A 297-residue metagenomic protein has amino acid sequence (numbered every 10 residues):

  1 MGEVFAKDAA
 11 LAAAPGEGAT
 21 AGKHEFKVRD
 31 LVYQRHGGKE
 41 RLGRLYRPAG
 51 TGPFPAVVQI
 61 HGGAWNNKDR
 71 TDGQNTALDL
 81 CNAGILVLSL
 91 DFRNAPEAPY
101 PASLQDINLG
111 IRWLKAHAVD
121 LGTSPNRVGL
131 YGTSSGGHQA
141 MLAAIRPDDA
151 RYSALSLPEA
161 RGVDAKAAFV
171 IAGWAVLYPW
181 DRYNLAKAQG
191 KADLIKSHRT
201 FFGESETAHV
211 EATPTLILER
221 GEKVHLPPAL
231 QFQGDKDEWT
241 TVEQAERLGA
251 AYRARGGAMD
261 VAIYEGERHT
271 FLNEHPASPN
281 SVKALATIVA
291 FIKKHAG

Functional and structural regions predicted by a protein language model:
V4-T51: N-terminal cap/lid segment of alpha/beta-hydrolase-fold proteins
G18-A21, E25, I145, D149-L157 (+1 more regions): Mobile cap/lid helix-loop segments that gate and shape the active-site cleft of serine hydrolases
P53-G63: Short beta-strand element of the alpha/beta-hydrolase
D69-S89: Short amphipathic alpha-helix adjacent to the substrate-entry channel of hydrolases
A98-V119, A286-I288: Alpha/beta-hydrolase active-site loop
L109-L185: Primarily recognizes the serine-hydrolase "nucleophile elbow" in alpha/beta-hydrolase and SGNH/GDSL folds
H225, L230-Q233, D237: Short beta-strand/loop motif that positions the catalytic acidic residue of the alpha/beta-hydrolase fold
E238-R247: Conserved alpha/beta-hydrolase "acid-adjacent" motif
